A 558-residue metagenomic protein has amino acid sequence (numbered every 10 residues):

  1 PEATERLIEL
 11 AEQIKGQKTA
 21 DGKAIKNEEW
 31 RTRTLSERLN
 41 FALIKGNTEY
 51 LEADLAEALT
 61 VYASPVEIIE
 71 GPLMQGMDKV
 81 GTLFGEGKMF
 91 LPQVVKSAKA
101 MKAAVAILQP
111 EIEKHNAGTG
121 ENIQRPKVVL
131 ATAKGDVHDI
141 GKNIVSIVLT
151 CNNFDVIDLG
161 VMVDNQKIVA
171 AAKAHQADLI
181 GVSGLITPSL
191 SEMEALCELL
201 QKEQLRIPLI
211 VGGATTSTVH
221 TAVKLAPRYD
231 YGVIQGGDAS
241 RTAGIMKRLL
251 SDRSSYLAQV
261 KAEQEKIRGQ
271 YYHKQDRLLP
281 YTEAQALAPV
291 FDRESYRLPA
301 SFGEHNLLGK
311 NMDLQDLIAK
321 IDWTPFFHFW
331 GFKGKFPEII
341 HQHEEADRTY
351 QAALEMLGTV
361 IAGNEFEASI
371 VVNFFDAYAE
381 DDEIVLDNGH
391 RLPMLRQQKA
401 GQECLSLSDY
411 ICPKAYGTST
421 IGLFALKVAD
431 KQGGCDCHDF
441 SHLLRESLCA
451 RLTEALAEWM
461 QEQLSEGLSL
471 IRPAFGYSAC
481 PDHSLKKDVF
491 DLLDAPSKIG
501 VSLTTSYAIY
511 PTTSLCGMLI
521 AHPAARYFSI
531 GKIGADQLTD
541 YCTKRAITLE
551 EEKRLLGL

Functional and structural regions predicted by a protein language model:
P1, N143-N152, D158-R228: Cofactor-cradling patches in redox/metallo enzymes
P1-F41, F90-A131: Long, charged amphipathic helices and adjacent flexible linkers at domain junctions
P1-G71, Q75-G81, S240-H442: Active-site loops and adjacent core secondary-structure elements that bind or stabilize anionic groups
R31-S36, G81-M89, Q124-V129, I144-F154 (+1 more regions): Gly-rich Lys/Arg/Thr-decorated short loops/hinges at beta-loop-alpha junctions or inter-strand turns that position
E57, K79-E86, A103-G118, C151-L159 (+2 more regions): Conserved helix-loop functional segments at active or binding sites
P72-G76, V80-S97, V137-K142, V148 (+6 more regions): Conserved phosphate/anionic-ligand binding catalytic regions in large, soluble enzymes, centered on
G232-D238: Short acidic-hydrophobic, aromatic-tinged amphipathic segments that line or gate anion-handling sites
A346-D536, K544-I547, L555: Small-residue-enriched alpha-helical segments and adjacent helix-cap loops that form tight helix-helix packing
